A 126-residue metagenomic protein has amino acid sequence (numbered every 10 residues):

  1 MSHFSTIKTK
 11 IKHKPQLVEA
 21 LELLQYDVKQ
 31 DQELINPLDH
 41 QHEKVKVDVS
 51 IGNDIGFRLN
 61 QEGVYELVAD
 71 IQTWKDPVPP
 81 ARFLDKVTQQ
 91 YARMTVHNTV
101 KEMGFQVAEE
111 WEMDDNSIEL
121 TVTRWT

Functional and structural regions predicted by a protein language model:
M1-T126: Interaction-mediating elements
